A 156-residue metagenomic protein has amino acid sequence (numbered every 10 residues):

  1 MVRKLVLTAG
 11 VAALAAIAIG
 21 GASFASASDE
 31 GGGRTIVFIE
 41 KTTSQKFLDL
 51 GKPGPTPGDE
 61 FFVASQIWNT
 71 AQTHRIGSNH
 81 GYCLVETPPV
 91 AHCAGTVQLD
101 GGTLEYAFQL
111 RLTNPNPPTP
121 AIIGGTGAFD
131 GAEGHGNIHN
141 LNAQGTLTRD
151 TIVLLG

Functional and structural regions predicted by a protein language model:
V2-R3, G33: Short, intrinsically disordered low-complexity segments
R3-A15: Sec-dependent N-terminal signal peptides
I17-G33: C-terminal region of N-terminal signal peptides and the immediate post-cleavage residues of exported proteins
S28-G156: Beta-strand-enriched cores of mature, soluble protein domains
